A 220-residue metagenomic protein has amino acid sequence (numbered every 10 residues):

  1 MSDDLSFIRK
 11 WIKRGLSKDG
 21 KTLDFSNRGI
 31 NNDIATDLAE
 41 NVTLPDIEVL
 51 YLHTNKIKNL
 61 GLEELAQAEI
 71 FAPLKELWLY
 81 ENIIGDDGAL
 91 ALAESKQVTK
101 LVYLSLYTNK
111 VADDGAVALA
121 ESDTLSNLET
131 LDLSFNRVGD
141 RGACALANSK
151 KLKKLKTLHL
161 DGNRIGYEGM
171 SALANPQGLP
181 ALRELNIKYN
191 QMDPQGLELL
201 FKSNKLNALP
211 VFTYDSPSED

Functional and structural regions predicted by a protein language model:
M1-T36, E40, A208-D220: The feature captures the LRR N-terminal capping module
D4-K13, N32-E40, N59-Q67, D86-E94 (+4 more regions): Leucine-rich repeat
K18, V42-P45, E69-A72, K96-T99 (+4 more regions): Inter-repeat linker/turn residues at the boundaries of leucine-rich repeats
L23-F25, E48-L52, K75-L79, L101-L106 (+4 more regions): Conserved hydrophobic beta-strand positions in leucine-rich repeat
T36, D46, E63, P73-L74 (+4 more regions): Amphipathic alpha-helical scaffolding segments comprising HEAT/armadillo-like alpha-solenoid repeats
V102-G162, G169-S171: Eukaryotic tandem repeat interaction scaffolds
L179-D220: Leucine-rich solenoid repeat scaffolds
